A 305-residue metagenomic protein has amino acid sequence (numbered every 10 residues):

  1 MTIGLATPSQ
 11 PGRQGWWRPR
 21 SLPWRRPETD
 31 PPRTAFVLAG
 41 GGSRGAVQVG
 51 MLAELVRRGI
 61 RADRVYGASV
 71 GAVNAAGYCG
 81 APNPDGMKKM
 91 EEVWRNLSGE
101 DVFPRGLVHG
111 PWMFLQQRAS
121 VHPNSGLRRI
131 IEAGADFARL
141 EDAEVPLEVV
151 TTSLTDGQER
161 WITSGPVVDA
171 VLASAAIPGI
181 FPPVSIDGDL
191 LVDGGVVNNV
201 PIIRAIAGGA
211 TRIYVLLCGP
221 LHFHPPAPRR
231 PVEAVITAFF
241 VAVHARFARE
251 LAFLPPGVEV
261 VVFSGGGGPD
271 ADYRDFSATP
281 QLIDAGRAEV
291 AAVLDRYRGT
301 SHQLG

Functional and structural regions predicted by a protein language model:
T2-T7, G12-G15, P19, D30-L127 (+4 more regions): Patatin-like phospholipase
P23-T29: Short boundary motifs at domain starts and secondary-structure transition points
R25, G42-G50, A176-I180, E259-V260: Acidic-glycine-rich active-site phosphate/pyrophosphate-binding loop
C79, A227, R274-S277: Short, solvent-exposed loop/turn segments at secondary-structure boundaries
A81-D85, R230-A234, P280: Short, hinge-like loop/turn segments at secondary-structure boundaries
M90-D101, F239-L251: Short, basic, helix/turn surface patches
F103-H222, F253-Q303: Active-site-adjacent alpha/beta core region of enzyme catalytic domains
H222-F247, P256-V261: Short acidic, glycine/proline-enriched helix-loop-strand junctions
